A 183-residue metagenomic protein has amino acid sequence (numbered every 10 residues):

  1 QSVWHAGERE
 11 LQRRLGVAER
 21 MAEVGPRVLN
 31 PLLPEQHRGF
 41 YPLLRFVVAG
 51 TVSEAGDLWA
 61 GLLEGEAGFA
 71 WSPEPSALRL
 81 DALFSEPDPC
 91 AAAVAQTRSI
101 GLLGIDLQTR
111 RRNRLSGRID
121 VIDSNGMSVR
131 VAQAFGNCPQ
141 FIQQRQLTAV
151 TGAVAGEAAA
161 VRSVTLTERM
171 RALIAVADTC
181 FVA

Functional and structural regions predicted by a protein language model:
Q1-A183: Binding-site signature for planar aromatic cofactors or substrates
